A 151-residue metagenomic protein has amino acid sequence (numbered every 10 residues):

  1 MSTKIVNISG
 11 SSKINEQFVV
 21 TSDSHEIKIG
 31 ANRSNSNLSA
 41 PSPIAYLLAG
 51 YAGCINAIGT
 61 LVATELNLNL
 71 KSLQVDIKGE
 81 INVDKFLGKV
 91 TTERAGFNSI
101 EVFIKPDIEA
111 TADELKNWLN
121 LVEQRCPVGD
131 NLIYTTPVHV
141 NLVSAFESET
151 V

Functional and structural regions predicted by a protein language model:
M1-A49, T60-V151: Extended beta-strand/beta-hairpin segments
Y51-I55: Alpha-helical metal-binding/catalytic segments enriched in His/Glu/Asp
